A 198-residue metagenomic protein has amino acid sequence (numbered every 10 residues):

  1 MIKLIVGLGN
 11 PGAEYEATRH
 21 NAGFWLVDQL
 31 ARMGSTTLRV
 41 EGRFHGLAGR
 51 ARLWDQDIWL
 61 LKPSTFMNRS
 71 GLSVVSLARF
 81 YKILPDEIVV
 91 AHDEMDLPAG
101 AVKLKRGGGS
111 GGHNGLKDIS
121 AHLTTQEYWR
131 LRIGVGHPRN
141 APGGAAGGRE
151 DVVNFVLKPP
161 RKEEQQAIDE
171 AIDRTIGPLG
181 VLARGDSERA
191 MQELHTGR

Functional and structural regions predicted by a protein language model:
M1-G107, L116-R132, H137-N154, K162-D173 (+1 more regions): Nucleotide and nucleotide-moiety/phosphate-recognizing core
